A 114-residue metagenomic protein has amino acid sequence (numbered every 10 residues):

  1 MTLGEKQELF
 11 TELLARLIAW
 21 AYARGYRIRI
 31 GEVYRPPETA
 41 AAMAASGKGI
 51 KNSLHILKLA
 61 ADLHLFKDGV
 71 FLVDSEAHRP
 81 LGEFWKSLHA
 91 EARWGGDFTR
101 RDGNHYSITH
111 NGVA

Functional and structural regions predicted by a protein language model:
M1-L17: N-terminal catalytic cores of peptidoglycan-degrading enzymes
Q7-E8, T39-A44, K86: A short linear-motif detector with a strong N-terminal bias
E8-T11, P37, L57: Alpha-helix initiation and capping sites
F10, E32, D74: Charged, low-complexity surface patches
L13-Y26, P80-A92: Generic non-transmembrane alpha-helical segments
L14-I50: Secreted/periplasmic proteins that engage bacterial cell-wall peptidoglycan
I50-A114: Catalytic cores and adjacent binding grooves of peptidoglycan-active enzymes
